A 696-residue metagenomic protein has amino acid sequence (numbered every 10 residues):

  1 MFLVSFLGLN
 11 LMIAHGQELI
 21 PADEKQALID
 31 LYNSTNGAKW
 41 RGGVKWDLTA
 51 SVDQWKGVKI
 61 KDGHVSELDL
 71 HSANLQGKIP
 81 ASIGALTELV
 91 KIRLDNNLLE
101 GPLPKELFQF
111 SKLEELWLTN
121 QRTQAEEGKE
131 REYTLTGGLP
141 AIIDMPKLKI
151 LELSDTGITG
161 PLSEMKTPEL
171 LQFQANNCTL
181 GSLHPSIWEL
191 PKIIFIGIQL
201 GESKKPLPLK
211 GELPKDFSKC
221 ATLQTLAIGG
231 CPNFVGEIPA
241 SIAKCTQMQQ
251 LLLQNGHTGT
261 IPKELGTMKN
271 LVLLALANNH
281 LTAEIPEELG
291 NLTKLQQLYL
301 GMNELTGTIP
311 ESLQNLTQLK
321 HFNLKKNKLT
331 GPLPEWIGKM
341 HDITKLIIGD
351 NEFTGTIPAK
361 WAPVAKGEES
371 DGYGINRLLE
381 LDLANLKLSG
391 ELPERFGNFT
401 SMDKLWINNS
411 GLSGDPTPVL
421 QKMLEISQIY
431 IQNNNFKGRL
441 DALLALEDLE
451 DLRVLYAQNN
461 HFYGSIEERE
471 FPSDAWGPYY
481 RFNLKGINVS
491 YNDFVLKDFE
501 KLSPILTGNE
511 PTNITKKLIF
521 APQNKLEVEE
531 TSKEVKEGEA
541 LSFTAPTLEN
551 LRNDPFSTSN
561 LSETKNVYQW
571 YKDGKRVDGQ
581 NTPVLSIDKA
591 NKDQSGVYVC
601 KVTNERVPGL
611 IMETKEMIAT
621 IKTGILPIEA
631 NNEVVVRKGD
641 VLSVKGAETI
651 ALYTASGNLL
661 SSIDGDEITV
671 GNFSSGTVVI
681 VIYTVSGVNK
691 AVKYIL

Functional and structural regions predicted by a protein language model:
L19-A22, I29, N33-P80, A125-T136 (+12 more regions): LRR flanking "cap" motifs
L68-L70, I92-L94, E114-L118, K149-L153 (+14 more regions): Conserved hydrophobic beta-strand positions in leucine-rich repeat
A73, N97, Q121, Y133 (+15 more regions): Consensus "Asn ladder" position of solenoid repeat domains
I79-A81, L103-K105, E127-G128, T136-A141 (+15 more regions): The feature encodes a structural signal of leucine-rich repeats
A85-E88, F108-L113, I142-K147, M165-L170 (+15 more regions): Leucine-rich repeat
E549-Q569: Solvent-exposed loop segments of extracellular immunoglobulin-like
Y568-Q569, L626-L696: C-terminal outer-membrane/trafficking sorting elements
Q569-K589: Surface-exposed, flexible coil segments in extracellular/virion-facing regions
